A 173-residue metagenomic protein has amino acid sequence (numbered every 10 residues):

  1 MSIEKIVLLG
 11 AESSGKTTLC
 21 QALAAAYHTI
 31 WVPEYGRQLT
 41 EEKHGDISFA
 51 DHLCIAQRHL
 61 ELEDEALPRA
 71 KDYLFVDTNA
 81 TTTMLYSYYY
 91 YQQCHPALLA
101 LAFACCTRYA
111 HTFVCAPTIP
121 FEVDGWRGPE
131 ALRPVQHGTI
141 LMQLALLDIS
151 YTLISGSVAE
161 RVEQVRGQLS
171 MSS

Functional and structural regions predicted by a protein language model:
S2-K5, K71: Pre-Walker A (Motif I) flank of P-loop NTPase domains
L8: Hydrophobic anchor at the beta1->P-loop junction of P-loop NTPases
E12: The conserved Walker
K16: Conserved lysine of the Walker
L19: Hydrophobic positions on the alpha1 helix immediately C-terminal to the Walker A/P-loop
A24-D64: Conserved substrate/cofactor phosphate-moiety recognition/catalytic segment in nucleotide-dependent phosphotransferases
L53-T107: Glycine-rich phosphate-binding loop used to anchor ATP phosphates in small-molecule kinases, encompassing both
Y91-Q164: A glycine- and Lys/Arg-enriched "phosphate-lid" helix/loop adjacent to the NTP-binding pocket of small-molecule kinases
